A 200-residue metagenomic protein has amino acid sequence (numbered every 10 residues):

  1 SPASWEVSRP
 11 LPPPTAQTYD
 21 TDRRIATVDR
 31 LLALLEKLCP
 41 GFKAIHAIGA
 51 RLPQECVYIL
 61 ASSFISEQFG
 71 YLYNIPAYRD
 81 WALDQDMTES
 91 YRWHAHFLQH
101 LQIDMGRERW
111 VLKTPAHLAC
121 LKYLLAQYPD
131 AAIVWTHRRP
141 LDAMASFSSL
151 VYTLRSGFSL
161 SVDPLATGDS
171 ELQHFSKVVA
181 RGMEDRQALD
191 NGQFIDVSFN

Functional and structural regions predicted by a protein language model:
A3-W110: PAPS-dependent sulfation machinery
D84-E108, T114-N200: PAPS-dependent sulfotransferase catalytic domain
